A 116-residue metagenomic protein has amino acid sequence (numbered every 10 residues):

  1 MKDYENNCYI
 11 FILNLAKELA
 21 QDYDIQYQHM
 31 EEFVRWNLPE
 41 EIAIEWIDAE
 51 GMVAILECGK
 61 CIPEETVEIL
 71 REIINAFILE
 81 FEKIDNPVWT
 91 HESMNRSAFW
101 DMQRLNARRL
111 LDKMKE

Functional and structural regions predicted by a protein language model:
M1-V53: Short terminal alpha-helical segments
Y9-K17, R71-I74, W100, R104 (+1 more regions): Generic structural concept
A20, I74-F81, L111-K115: A structural signal for well-ordered alpha-helices, especially hydrophobic packing surfaces of coiled-coils
I25, K83-N86, E116: Intrinsically disordered or highly flexible coil/loop and linker segments, enriched in small and charged/polar residues
A49-L105: Amphipathic protein-protein interaction modules
